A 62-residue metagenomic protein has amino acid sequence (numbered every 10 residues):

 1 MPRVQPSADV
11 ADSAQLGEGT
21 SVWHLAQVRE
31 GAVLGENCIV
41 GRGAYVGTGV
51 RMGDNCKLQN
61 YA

Functional and structural regions predicted by a protein language model:
M1-P2: Glycine-rich adenosyl-nucleotide cofactor-binding module
Q5-P6, A11-D12, G17-E18, W23-H24 (+6 more regions): Left-handed beta-helix
